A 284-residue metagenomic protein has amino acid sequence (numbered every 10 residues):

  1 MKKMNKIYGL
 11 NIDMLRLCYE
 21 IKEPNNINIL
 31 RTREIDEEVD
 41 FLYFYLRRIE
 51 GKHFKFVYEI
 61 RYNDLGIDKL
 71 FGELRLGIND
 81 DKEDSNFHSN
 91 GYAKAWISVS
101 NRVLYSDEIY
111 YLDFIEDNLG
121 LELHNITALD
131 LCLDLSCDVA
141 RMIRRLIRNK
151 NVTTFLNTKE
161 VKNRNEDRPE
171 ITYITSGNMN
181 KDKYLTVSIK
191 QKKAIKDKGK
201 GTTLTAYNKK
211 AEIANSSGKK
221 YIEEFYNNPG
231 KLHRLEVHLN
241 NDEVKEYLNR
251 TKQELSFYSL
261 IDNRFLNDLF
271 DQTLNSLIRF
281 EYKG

Functional and structural regions predicted by a protein language model:
M1-G284: Structured, helix-rich domain cores that form ligand/interaction pockets
